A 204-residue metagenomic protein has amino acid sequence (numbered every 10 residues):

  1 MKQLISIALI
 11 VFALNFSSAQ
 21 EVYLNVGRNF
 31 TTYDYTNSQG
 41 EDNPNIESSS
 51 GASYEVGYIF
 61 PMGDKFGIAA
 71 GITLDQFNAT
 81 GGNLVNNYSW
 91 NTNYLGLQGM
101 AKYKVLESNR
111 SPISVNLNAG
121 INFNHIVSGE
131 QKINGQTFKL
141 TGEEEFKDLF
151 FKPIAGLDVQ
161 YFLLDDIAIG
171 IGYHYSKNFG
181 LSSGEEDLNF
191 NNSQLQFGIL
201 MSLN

Functional and structural regions predicted by a protein language model:
M1-I5, Q20: Positively charged n-region of N-terminal signal peptides that target proteins for export
L4-A13: Sec-dependent N-terminal signal peptides
S18-P61, L200-N204: Short glycine/proline- and aromatic-enriched beta-strand/turn motifs that initiate or cap beta-hairpins
Q20, S48-A52, N91-L97, I113 (+2 more regions): Residues that define the transmembrane beta-barrel architecture of outer-membrane proteins
V22, D64-I68, S108-R110, Y161-I169: Repeated loop/turn-to-beta-strand initiation elements of outer-membrane beta-barrel proteins
R28, I59-G135, S193-N204: Gram-negative (and chloroplast) outer-membrane scaffold detector with strong preference for beta-barrel transmembrane
Y35, T73-G81, E145, F150-N204: Predominantly the C-terminal beta-signal and adjacent terminal strand-loop region of outer-membrane beta-barrel
Q39-P44, G82-W90, K139-E145, L181-D187: Extracellular loop and loop/strand-boundary signature of outer-membrane beta-barrel proteins
